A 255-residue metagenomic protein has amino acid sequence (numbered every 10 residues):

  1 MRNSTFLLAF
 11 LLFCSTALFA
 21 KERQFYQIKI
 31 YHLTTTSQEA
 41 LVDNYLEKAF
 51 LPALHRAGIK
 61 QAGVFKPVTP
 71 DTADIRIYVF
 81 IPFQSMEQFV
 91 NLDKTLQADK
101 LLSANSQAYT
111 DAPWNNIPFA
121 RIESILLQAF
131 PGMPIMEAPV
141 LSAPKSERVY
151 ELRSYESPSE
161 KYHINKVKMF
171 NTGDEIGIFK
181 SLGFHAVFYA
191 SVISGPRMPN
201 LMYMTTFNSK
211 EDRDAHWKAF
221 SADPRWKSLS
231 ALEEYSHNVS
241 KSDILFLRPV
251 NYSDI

Functional and structural regions predicted by a protein language model:
M1-R23: Bacterial Sec-dependent N-terminal signal peptides
A20-S103, Q107-W226, S236-I255: Short S/T/G/P-rich N-terminal loop/turn motif that feeds into the first structured element of a domain
